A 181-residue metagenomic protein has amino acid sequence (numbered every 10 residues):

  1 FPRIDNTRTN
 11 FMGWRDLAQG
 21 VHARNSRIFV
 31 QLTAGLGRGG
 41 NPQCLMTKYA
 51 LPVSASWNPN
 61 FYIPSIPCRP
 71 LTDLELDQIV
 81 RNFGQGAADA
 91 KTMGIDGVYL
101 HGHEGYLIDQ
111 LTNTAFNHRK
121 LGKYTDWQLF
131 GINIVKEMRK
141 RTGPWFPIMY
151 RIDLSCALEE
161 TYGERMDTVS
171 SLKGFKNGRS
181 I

Functional and structural regions predicted by a protein language model:
F1-I181: Flavin-dependent oxidoreductase catalytic cores
